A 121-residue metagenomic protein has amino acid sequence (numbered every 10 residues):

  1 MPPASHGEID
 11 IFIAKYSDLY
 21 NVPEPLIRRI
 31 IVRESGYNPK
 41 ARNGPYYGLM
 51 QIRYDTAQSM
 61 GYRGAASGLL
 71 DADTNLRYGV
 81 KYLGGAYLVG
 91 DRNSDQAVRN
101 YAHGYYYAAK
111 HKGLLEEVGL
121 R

Functional and structural regions predicted by a protein language model:
M1-E8, D18, R63-L70, V80-R121: Non-catalytic cell-wall polysaccharide-engagement segments
M1-V32: Export/targeting segments at the very N-terminus of extracytoplasmic proteins
V22-Y37, G79-V80, Y101-A102: Short, functionally critical alpha-helical segments immediately adjacent to catalytic or ligand/cofactor-binding
P25, Q51-D55, Y78: Generic alpha-helical secondary structure signal
S35-N38, T56-Q58, G104-Y106: Solvent-exposed loop/turn segments at secondary-structure junctions within structured extracellular/periplasmic domains
A41-N43: A short gly/proline-enriched turn/hairpin at secondary-structure junctions
P45-Y62: Substrate-binding/active-site groove segments that recognize and process beta-1,4-linked N-acetyl-hexosamine
Y46-G48, G68-A72: A glycine-rich, coil/turn loop motif that links secondary-structure elements
